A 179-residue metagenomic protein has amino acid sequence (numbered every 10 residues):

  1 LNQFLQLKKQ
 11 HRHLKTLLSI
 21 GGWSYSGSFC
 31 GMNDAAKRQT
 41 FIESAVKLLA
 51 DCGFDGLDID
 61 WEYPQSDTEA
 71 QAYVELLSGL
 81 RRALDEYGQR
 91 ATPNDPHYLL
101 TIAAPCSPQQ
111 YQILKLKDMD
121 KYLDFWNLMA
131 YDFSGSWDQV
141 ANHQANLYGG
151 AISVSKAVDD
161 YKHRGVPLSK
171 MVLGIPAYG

Functional and structural regions predicted by a protein language model:
L1-L49: Glycan-recognition patch characteristic of GH18 chitinases/ENGases and related GlcNAc/peptidoglycan-binding proteins
G21, L57-E62: Mobile, glycine-rich extracellular loop/lid and propeptide segments that shape or gate substrate/ligand access
E62-G179: Substrate-binding surface in catalytic domains of secreted glycosidases
